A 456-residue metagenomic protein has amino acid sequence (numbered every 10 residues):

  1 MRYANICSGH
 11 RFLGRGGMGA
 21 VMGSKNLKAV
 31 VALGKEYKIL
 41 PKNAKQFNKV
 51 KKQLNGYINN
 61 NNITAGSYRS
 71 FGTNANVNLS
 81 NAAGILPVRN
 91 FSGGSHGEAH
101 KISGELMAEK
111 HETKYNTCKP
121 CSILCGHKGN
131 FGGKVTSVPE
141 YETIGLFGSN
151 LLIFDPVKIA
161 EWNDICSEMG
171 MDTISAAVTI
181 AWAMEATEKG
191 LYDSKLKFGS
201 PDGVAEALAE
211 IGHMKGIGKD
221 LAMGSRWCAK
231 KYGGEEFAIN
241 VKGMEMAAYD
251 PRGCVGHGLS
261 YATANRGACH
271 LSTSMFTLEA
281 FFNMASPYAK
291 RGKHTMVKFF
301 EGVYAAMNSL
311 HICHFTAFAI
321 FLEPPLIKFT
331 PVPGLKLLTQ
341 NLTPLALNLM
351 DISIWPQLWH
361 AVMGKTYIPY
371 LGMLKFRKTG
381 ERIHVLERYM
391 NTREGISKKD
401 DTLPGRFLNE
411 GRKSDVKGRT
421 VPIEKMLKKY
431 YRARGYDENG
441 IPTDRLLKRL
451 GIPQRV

Functional and structural regions predicted by a protein language model:
M1-G17, M22-V456: Extended C-terminal regions of large enzymes
